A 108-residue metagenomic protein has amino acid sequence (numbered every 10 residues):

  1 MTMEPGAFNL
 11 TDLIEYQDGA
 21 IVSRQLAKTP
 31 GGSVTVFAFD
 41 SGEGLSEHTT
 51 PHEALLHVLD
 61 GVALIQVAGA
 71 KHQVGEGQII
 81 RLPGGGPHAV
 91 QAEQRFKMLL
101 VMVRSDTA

Functional and structural regions predicted by a protein language model:
M1-G31, Q66: A short, N-terminal "cap"/entry segment at the start of jelly-roll beta-barrel domains of the cupin/DSBH fold
G19-A20, T35-T50: Conserved short histidine dyad/triad with adjacent acidic residue
E43-L45, G61-Q66, D106: Short beta-strand segments in beta-sandwich/barrel cores
H52-L64, A68: Glycine- and acidic-residue-biased ligand/ion/polar-headgroup-sensing regions
L59-D60, G75-E76, Q94: A cytosolic small-molecule/anion-sensing beta-strand core signal
G69-G84: Short acidic-glycine-tyrosine-enriched beta hairpin
G84-T107: Ligand-binding loop in jelly-roll beta-barrel domains
